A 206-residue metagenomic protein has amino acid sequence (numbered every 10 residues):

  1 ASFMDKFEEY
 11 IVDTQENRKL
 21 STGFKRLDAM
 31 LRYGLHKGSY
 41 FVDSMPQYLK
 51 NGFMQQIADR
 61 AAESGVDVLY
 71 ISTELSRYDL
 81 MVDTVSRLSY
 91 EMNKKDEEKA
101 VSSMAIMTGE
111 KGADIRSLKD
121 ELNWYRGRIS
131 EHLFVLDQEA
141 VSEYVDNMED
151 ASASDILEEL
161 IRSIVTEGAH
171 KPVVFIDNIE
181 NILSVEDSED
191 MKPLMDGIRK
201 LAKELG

Functional and structural regions predicted by a protein language model:
A1-D96, W124: The Walker A/P-loop phosphate-binding site
T22, A29-L31, V66-A169: Cytosolic-facing regulatory segments adjacent to core modules
M45, E139-S152, N181-P193, L201: Short, contiguous acidic/charged loop-to-helix segments that flank catalytic cores in large enzymes
Y70, F175-D177, G206: Structural recognition of the conserved hydrophobic beta-strand(s) that form the central parallel beta-sheet of P-loop
L160-V165, D190-G206: Substrate-engagement module of ASCE P-loop NTPases
A169-V185: Conserved P-loop NTPase "ATPase switch" module shared by AAA+ and STAND
